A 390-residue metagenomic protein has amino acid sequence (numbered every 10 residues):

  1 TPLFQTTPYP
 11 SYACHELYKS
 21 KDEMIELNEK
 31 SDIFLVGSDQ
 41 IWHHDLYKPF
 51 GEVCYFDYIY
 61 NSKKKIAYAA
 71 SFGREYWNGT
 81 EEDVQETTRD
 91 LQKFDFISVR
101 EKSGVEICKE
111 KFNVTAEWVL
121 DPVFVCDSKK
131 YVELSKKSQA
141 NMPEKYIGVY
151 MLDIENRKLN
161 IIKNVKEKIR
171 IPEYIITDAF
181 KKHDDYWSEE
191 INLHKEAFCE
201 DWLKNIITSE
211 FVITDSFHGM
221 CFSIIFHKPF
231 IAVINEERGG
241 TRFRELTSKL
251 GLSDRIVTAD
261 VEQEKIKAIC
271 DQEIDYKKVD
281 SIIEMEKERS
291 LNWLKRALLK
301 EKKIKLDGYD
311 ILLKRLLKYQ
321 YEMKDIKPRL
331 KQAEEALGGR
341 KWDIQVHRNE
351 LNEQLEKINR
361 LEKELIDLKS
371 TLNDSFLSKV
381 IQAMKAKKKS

Functional and structural regions predicted by a protein language model:
T1-V346, K357: Active-site anion-handling motifs in enzyme catalytic cores
E335-S390: Helical coiled-coil/dimerization "stalks" and their immediately adjacent regulatory linkers at helix->disorder
